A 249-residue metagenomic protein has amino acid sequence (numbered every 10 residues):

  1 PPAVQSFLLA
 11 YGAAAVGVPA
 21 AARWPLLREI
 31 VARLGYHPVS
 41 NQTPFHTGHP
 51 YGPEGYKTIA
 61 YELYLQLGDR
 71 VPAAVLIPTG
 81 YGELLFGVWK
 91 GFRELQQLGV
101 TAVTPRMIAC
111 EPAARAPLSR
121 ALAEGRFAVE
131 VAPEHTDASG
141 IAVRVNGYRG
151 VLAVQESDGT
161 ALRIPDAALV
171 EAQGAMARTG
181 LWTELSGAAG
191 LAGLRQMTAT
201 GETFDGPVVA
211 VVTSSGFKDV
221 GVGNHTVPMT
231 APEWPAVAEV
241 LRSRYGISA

Functional and structural regions predicted by a protein language model:
P1-I30: A glycine-rich helix N-cap at a beta->alpha junction
P1-Q5, Y81-V88, R115-L118, A188-L194 (+1 more regions): Short glycine/serine/threonine-rich phosphate/pyrophosphate-binding segments that cradle anionic phosphate groups
G12, W24-P44, Q96-T183, H225-A249: Active-site/ligand-binding loops adjacent to catalytic centers
P19, V39-Q42, I77-T79, I108-E111 (+1 more regions): Short beta-strand segments
A32-L98, V170-A175: Active-site/ligand-binding-proximal alpha/beta "capping" segment
G52, T79-G82, V145-N146, G180-G187: Short glycine/threonine-rich catalytic loop with a Thr-x-Gly-x-Asp
L191-S248: Catalytic phosphate/nucleotide-handling subdomain of diverse soluble enzymes
